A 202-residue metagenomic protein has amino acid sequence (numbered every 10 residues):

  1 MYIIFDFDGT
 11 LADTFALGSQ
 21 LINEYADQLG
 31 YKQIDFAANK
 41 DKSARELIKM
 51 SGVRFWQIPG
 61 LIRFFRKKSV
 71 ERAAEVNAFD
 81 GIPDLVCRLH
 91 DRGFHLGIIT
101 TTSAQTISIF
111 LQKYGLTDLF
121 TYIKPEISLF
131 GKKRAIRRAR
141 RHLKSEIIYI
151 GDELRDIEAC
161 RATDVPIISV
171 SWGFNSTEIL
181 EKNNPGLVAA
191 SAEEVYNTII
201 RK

Functional and structural regions predicted by a protein language model:
M1-F5, E193, I200-R201: Non-catalytic pre-domain segments flanking phosphatase-related domains
Y2, K132-I157: Conserved Lys-Pro-Asp/Glu-containing loop-to-beta segment of HAD-superfamily phosphomonoesterases, centered on
Y2-D84: N-terminal helical cap/lid subdomain that shapes the substrate entry/recognition surface in HAD-like hydrolases
K32, R54, T117-T121, G186: Conserved H-loop
D35-N39, T117-F130: A short, structured active-site edge motif that brings together acidic residues
E71-I98, A104, S108: Short, acidic loop-to-helix structural element flanking the phosphoryl-transfer center in phosphate-processing enzymes
K124-P125, L187-S191: Short acidic-hydrophobic, aromatic-tinged amphipathic segments that line or gate anion-handling sites
Y149-A189: Acidic, Mg2+-coordinating phosphoryl-transfer loop and its flanking beta/alpha structural elements, shared across
